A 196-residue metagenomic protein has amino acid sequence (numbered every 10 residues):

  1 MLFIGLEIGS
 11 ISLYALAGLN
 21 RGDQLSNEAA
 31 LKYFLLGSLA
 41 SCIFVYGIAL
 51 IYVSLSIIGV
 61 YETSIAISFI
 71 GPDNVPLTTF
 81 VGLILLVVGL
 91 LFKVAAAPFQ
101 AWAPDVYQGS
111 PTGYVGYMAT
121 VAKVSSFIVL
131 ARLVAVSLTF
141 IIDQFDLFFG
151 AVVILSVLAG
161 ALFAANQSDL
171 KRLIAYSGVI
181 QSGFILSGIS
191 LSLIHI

Functional and structural regions predicted by a protein language model:
M1-I194: Alpha-helical transmembrane segments of multi-pass membrane proteins predominantly involved in bioenergetics
